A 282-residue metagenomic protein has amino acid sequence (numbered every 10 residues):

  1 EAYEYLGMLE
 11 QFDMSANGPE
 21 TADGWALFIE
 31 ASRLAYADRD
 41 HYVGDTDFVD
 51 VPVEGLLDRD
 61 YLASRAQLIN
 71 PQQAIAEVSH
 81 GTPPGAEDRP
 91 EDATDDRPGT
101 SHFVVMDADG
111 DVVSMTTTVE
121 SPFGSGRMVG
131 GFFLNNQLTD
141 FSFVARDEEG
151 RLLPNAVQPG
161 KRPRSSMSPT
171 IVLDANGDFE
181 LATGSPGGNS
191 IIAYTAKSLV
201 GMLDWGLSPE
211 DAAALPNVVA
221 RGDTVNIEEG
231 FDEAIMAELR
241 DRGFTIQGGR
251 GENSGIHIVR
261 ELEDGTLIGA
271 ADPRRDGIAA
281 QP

Functional and structural regions predicted by a protein language model:
G7-E10, S185-L207: Alpha-helical support elements that line or immediately flank enzyme active sites and cofactor-binding pockets
Q11-T118, R127-V129, R250: Internal maturation/activation junctions in enzymes
A74-A76, H80-G81, D88, P98 (+1 more regions): Cofactor-centric catalytic regions
H80-E91, D147-V157, D241: Short Pro/Gly-enriched beta-strand edge/turn motifs at strand-loop
D109, G160-P163, T195, D204-G251: Extended C-terminal subregions enriched in glycine
D111-A175, L181, W205, P209: Active-site rim segments in enzyme catalytic domains, especially the processed small/beta chain of N-terminal
E120-P122, G187-G188, D223: A short acidic/small-residue loop/turn micro-motif
